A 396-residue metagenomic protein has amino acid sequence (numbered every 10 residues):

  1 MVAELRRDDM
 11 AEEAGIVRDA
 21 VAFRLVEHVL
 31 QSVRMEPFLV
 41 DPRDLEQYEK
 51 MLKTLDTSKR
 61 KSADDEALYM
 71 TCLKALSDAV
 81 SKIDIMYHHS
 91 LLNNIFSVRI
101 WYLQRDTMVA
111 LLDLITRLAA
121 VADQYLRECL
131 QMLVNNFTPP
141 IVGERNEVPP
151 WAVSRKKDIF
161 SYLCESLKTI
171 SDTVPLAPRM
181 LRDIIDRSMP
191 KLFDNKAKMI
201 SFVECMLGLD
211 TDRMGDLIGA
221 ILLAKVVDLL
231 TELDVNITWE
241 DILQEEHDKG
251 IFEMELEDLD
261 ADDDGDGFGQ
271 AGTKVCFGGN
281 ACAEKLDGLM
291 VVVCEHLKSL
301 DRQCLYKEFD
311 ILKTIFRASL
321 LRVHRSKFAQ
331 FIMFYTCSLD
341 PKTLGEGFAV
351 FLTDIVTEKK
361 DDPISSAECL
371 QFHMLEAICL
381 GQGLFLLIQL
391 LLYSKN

Functional and structural regions predicted by a protein language model:
M1-I16, T211, V226, T231 (+3 more regions): Polar low-complexity intrinsically disordered regions
V2-F193, K198-M206: Long amphipathic alpha-helical scaffold regions
V2-K82, V227-E346: Long, low-complexity, highly charged intrinsically disordered regions
R60-D64, V98-D106, A120-V121, S154 (+9 more regions): Short coil/turn segments at helix-helix junctions and helix-capping linkers within large alpha-helical proteins
T71, D106, A110, Y162-E165 (+13 more regions): Acidic, Ser/Thr-rich intrinsically disordered and amphipathic helical segments
L76, I95, I115-L118, I170 (+6 more regions): Generic structural signal for hydrophobic core residues of well-folded globular domains
V121-A318: Alpha-helical repeat/alpha-solenoid scaffolds of the HEAT/ARM/MIF4G superfamily and closely related elongated all-alpha
M333-N396: Eukaryotic scaffolding regions of large macromolecular assemblies
